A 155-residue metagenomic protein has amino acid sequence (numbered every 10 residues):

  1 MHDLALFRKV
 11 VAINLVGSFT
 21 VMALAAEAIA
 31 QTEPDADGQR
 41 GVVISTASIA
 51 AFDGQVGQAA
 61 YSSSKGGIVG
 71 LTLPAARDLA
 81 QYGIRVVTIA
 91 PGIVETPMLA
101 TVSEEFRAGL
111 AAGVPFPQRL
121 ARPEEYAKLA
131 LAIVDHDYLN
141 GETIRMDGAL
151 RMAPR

Functional and structural regions predicted by a protein language model:
M1-T20, I44, I68: Catalytic Tyr-X3-Lys loop
V11-A12, E105-E125: Catalytic Tyr-x(3-8)-Lys segment
M22, S64, T72: Active-site helix of classical SDR
E27, A76-D78: Alpha-helical segment proximal to the catalytic Tyr-Lys
S48: Residue(s) in the substrate-gating loop at a strand-loop-helix junction that position the organic substrate next
A80, R85, N140-E142: Short, small/polar-rich loop/turn modules that mediate ligand/substrate recognition or access, typified
A90-T101: Short, flexible catalytic-loop segment of classical short-chain dehydrogenase/reductase
R122-M146, R151: C-terminal substrate-recognition "lid" of short-chain dehydrogenase/reductases
